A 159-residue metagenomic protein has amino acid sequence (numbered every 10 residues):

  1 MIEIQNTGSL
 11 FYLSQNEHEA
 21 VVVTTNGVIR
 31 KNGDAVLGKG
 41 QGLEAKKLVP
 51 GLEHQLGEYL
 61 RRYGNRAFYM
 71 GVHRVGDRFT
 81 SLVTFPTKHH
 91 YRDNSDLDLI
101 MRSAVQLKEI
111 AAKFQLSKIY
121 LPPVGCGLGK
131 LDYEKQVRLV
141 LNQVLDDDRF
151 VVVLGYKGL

Functional and structural regions predicted by a protein language model:
M1-L159: Macrodomain-like recognition of ADP-ribose-binding/processing modules
